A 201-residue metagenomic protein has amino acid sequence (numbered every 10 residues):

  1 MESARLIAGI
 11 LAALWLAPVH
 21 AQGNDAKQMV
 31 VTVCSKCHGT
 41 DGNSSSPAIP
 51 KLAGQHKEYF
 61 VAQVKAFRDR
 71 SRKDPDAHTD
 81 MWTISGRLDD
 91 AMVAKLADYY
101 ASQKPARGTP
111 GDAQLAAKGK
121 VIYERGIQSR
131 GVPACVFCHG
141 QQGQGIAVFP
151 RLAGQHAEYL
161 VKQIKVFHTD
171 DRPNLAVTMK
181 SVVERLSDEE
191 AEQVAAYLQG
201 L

Functional and structural regions predicted by a protein language model:
M1-A8: Bacterial N-terminal signal peptides that target proteins for export
A8-W15: Bacterial N-terminal signal peptides
L16-V30, N43-A48, A101-Q128: Electrostatic cytochrome c docking/interface patches
Q22-R70: The feature marks the first
N24-S35, K120, E124-V136, G145-A147 (+1 more regions): Sequence context surrounding c-type heme c attachment/ligation sites in exported
C34-T40, L96, V132-Q141, V194: The canonical Cys-X-X-Cys-His
S45-K51, F67-G111, I146-R151, H168-L201: Axial heme c-ligation environment in periplasmic c-type cytochrome domains
P50-K57, C138, R151-E158: Short cysteine/histidine-rich metal-coordination sites, predominantly Zn2+-binding motifs
